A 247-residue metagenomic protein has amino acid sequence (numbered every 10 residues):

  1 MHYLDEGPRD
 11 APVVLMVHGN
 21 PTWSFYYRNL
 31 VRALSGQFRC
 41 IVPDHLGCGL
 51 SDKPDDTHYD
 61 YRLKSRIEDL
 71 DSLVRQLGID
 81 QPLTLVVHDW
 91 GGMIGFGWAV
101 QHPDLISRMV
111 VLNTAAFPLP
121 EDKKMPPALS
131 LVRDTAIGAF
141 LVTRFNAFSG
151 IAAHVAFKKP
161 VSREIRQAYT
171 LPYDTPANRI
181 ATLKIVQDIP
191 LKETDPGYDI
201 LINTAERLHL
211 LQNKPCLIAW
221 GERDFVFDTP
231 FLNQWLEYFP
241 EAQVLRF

Functional and structural regions predicted by a protein language model:
L4, V42-V87: Active-site loop/oxyanion-hole signature of alpha/beta-hydrolase fold enzymes
D5-K53, L73, W235: Conserved HGGG/HGGXW glycine-rich cap/lid loop of the alpha/beta-hydrolase fold
L15-G19, H88, W220: The conserved beta1-alpha1 loop
Y26-R28, S51-H58, P120-K123, T229-P230: Conserved catalytic-core motifs of eukaryotic protein kinase domains, centered on the activation segment
A33, Q37, D80-K124: Conserved hydrolase catalytic core segment
E121-K184: Helix-rich cap/lid subdomain of alpha/beta-hydrolase
Y173-E206: Hydrophobic, aromatic-rich cap/lid helix
L210-F247: Conserved loop-alpha-helix segment in the C-terminal half of the alpha/beta-hydrolase fold that carries the catalytic
